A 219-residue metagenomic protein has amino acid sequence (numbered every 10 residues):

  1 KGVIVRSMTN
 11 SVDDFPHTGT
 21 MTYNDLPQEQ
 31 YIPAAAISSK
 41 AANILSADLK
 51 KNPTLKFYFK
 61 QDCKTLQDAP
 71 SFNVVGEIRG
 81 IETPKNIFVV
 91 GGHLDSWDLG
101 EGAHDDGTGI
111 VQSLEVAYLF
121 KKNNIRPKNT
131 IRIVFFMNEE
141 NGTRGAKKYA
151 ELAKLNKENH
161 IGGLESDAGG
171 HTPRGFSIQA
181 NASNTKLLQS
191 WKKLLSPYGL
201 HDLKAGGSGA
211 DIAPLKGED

Functional and structural regions predicted by a protein language model:
K1-G2, G19-Y23, R79-I81, K148-N156 (+2 more regions): Mature extracellular/periplasmic domains of secretome proteins
K1-P33, E101, D105, Y198-H201: Extracellular/luminal Protease-associated
G2, M8-V12, A41-A42, K64-L66 (+4 more regions): Solvent-exposed loop/turn segments at secondary-structure junctions within structured extracellular/periplasmic domains
G2, T54, P84-F88, P127-I131 (+3 more regions): Loop/turn elements at helix/coil->beta-strand transitions in domains of secreted/extracellular proteins
G2-R6, P33-A36, V74-V75, I87-G91 (+4 more regions): Structural recognition of the beta-strand scaffold that forms the well-ordered cores of secreted hydrolase catalytic
T22-A103, E115-K128: Soluble metallo-hydrolase cores and metallopeptidase-like ectodomains found primarily in the secretory/periplasmic
A69, H171-D219: Active-site-adjacent substrate-binding region of metalloamidase/peptidase-like peptide-processing proteins
P70-N73, S96-L187: Acidic/histidine-rich catalytic neighborhood of metal-dependent amide-processing enzymes
